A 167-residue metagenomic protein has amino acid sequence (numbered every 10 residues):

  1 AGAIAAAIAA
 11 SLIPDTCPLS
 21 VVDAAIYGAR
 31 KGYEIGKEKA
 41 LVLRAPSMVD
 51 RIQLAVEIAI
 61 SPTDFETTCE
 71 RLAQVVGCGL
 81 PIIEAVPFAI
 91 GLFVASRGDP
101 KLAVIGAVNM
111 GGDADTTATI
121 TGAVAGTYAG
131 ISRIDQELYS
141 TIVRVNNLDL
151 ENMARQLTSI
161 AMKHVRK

Functional and structural regions predicted by a protein language model:
A3-L12, I82-R166: Catalytic phosphate/nucleotide-handling subdomain of diverse soluble enzymes
A6-G111: Accessory "access/gating" subregions that flank catalytic or transport cores
